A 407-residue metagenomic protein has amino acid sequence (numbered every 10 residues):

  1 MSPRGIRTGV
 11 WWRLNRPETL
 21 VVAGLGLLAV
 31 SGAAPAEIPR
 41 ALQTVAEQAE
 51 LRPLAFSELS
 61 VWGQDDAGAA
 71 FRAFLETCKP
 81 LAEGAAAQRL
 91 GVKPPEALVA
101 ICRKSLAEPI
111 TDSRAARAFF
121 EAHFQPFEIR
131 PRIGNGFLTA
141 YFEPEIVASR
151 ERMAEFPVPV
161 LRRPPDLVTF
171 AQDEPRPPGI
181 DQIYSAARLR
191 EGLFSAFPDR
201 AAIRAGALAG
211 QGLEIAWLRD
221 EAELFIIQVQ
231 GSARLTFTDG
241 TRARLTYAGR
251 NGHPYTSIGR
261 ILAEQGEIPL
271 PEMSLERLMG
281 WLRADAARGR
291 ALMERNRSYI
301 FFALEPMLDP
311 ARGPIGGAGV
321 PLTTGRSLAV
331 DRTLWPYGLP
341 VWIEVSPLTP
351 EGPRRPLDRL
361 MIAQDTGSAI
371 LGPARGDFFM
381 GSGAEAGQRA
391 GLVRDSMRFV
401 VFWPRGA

Functional and structural regions predicted by a protein language model:
M1-L14: N-terminal secretory signal peptides that target proteins for export/translocation
N15-G26: Sec-dependent N-terminal signal peptides
V30-S31: N-terminal signal peptide c-region/cleavage motif recognized by signal peptidases
P35-L51, A407: Compositionally biased, proline/threonine/alanine/serine-rich low-complexity intrinsically disordered stretches
E50-P306: Secretory/export targeting leaders with adjacent low-complexity proregions
G63, D309-A407: C-terminal soluble interaction/assembly domains
